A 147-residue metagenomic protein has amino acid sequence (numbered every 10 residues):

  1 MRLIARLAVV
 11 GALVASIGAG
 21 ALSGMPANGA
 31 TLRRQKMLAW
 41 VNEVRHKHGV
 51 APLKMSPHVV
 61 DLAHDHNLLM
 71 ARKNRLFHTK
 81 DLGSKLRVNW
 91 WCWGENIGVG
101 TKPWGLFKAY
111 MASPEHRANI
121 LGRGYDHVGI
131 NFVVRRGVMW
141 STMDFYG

Functional and structural regions predicted by a protein language model:
M1-A27: Secretory targeting and sorting signals
L3, V99-G147: Disulfide-stabilized extracellular recognition modules
I17, H48, A71, C92 (+2 more regions): Residue-level signal for pocket-adjacent positions within structured domains
P26-L32, H46-M55, W93-G100, G105-F107: Second-shell loop/turn segments in exported
A30-A71: A short alpha-helix/helix-coil micro-patch that ends at or immediately precedes a cysteine
A39-E43, W91, M111: A generic alpha-helix surface/boundary motif
K47-V60, N74-K85, R117-V133: Surface-exposed patches in mature extracellular/periplasmic domains of secreted proteins
V60-W104, I120: Short, surface-exposed glycine/acidic/tryptophan-bearing loops
